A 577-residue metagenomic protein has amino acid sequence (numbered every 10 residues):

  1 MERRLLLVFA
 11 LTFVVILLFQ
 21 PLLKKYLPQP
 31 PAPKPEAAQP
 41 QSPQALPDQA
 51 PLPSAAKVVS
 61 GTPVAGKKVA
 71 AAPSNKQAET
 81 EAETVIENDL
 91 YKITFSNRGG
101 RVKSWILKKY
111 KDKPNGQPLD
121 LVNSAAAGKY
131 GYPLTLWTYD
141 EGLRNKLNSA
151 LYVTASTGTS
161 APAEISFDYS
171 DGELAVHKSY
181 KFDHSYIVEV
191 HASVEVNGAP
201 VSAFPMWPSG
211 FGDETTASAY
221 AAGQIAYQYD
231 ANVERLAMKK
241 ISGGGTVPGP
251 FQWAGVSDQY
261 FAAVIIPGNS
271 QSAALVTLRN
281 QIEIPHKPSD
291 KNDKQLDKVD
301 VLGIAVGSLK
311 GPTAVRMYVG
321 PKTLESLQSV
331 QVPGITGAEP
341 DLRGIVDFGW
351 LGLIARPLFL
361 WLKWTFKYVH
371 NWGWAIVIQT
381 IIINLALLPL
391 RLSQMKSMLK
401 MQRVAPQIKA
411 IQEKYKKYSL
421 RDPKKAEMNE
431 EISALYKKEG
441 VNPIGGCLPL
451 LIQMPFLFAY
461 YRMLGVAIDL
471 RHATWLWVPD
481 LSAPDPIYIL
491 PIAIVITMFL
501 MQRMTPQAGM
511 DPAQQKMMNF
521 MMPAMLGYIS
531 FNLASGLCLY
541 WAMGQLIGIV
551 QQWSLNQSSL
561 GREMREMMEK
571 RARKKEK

Functional and structural regions predicted by a protein language model:
M1-P43, F95, H191-E195, W207 (+6 more regions): Helix-loop-helix
L5-L6, E36, V59, V69 (+8 more regions): Small/flexible residues
L23-A125, F167, D171, R571-K577: Juxtamembrane extramembrane loops of integral membrane proteins
K57-P63, V69-A72, T154-S160, Y169-S170 (+3 more regions): Generic detector of short, locally flexible boundary/turn motifs and exposed helical patches
E83-P340: Soluble non-transmembrane domains of integral membrane proteins
